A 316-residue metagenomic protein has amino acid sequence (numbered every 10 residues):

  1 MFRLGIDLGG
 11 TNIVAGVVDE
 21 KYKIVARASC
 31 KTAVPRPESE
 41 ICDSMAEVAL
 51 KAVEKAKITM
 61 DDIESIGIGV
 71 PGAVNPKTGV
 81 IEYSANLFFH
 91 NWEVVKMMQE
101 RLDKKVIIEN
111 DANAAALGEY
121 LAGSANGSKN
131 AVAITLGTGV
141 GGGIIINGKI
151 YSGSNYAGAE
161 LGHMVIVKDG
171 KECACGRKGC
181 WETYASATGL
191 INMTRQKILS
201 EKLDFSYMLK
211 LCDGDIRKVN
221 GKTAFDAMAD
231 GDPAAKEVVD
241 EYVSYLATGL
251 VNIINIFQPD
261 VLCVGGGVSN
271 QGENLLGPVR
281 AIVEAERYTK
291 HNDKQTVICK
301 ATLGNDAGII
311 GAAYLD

Functional and structural regions predicted by a protein language model:
M1-S65, N75-T78, K96-V106, L121-S128 (+2 more regions): ATP-binding/phosphotransfer module of carbohydrate and carboxylate kinases, centering on a glycine-rich
D7, G67-P71, A133-G139, G143-I145: Short beta-strand segments
V25, E82, Y151-S152: Generic structural signal for well-ordered beta-strand positions
A28-C30, A85, S154: Short hydrophobic alpha-helix segments
K31-A33, F89, A157-E160: A short acidic/small-residue loop/turn micro-motif
V80-H90: A charged helix-plus-loop insertion that forms the helical arch/lid used to bind and gate nucleic-acid substrates
I108-N110: Short loop/edge segments at beta-strand edges and connector loops that shape dinucleotide/nucleotide cofactor-binding
